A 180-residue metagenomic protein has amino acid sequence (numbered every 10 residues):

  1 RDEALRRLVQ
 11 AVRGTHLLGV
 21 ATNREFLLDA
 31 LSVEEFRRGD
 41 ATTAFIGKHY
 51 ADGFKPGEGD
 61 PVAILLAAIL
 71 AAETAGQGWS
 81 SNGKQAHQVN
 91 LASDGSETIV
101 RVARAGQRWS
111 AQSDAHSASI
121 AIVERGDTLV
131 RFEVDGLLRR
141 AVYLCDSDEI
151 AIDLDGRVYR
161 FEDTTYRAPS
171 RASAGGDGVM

Functional and structural regions predicted by a protein language model:
R1-H116: Catalytic cores of soluble metabolic enzymes centered on carboxylation/carboxyl-transfer
E3-L5, N90, S110, R131 (+3 more regions): Structured core elements
G14, L138-R140, P169: Short beta-strands and strand-coil junctions in structured, solvent-facing domains, enriched
A41-T42, V134-T165: Structured, non-catalytic alpha/beta "coupling" segments that mediate domain-domain communication and provide generic
S81, I122, V142-L144, R171-S173: Replace "in large, NTP-powered and nucleic-acid-processing enzymes" with "in large, NTP-powered factors and other
R104-R139: Conserved nucleotide-binding/hydrolysis modules and their immediate coupling elements across P-loop/ASCE NTPase motors
R108-S110, E149-I150, A168-S170: A short local loop/turn or secondary-structure capping micro-motif enriched for an aromatic residue
T164-M180: Acidic, low-complexity mobile loops and tails
